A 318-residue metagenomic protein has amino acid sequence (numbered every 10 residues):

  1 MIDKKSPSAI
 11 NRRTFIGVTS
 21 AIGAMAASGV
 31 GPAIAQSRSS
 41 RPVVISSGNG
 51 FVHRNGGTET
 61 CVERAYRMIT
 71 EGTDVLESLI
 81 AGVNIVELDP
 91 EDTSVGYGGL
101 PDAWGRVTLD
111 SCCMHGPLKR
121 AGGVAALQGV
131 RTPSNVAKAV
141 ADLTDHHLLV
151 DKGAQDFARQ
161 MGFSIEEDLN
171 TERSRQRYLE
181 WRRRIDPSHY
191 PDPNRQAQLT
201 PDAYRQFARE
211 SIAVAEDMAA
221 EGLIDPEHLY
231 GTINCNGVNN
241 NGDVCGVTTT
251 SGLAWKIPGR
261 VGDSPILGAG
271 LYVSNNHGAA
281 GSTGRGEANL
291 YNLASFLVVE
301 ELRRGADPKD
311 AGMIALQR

Functional and structural regions predicted by a protein language model:
I2-G23: N-terminal secretory signal peptides and thylakoid transit peptides that target proteins across membranes
G17-M25, Q36-R318: Alpha/propeptide regions of enzymes that mature by internal proteolysis
G31-A35: Signal peptide processing junction and immediate N-terminal pro/mature segment of secreted/exported proteins
